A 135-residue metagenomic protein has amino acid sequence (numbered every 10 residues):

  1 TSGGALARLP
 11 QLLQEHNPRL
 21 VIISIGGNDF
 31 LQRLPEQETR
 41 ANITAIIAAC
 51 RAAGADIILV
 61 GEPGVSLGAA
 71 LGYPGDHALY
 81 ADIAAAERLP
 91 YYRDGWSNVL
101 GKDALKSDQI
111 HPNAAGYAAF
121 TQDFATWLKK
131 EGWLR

Functional and structural regions predicted by a protein language model:
T1-G3: Acidic-and-aromatic substrate-binding clefts and catalytic sites of carbohydrate-active enzymes
L6-R135: Alpha-helical cap/lid subdomain in secreted, periplasmic, or secretory-pathway luminal O-acyl-processing enzymes
